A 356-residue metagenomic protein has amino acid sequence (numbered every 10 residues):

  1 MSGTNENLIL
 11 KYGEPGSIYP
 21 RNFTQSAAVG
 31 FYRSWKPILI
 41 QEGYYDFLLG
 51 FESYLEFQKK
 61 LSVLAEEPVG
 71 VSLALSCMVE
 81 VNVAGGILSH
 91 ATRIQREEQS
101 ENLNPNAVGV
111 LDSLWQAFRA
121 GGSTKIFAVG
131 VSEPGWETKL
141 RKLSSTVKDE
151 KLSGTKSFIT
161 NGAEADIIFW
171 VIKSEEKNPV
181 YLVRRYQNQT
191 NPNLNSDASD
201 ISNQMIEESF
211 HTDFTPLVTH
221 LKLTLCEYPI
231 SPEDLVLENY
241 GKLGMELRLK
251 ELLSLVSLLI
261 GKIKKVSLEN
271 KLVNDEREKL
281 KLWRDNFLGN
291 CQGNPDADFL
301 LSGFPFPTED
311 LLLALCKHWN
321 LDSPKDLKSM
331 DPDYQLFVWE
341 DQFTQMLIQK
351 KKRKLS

Functional and structural regions predicted by a protein language model:
M1-M78, V273-E276, W283, N290-P307 (+2 more regions): Amphipathic, small/basic residue-rich leader segments at the start of a protein or domain
P20-E164, N193-N195, T344: Glycine-rich flavin
Q58-S62, G85, S89, S257-L268 (+2 more regions): Predominant activation on well-ordered alpha-helical scaffold segments within soluble catalytic domains
G121, T138-K139, T160-A163, S174-E175 (+2 more regions): Solvent-exposed alpha-helices and their adjacent loops that cap or buttress functional pockets in soluble metabolic
K125, R141-L143, E164-D166, K177 (+1 more regions): A generic structural signal for well-ordered coil/turn residues at beta-strand boundaries that shape enzyme active-site
T155-Q204: A short core secondary-structure module
L194-S196, I206-G289: Glycine-rich beta->alpha junctions and the first turn(s) of the following alpha-helix
L312-D333: A glycine-biased, small/acidic residue-tolerant capping/turn segment at secondary-structure junctions
